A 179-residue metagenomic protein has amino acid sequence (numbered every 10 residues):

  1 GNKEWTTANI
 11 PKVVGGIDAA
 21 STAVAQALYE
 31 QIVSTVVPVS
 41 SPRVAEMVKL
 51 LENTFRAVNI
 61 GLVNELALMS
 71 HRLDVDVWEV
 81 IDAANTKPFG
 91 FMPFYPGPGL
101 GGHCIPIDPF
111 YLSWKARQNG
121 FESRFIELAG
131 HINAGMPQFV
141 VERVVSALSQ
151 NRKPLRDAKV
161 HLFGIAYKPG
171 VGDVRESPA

Functional and structural regions predicted by a protein language model:
G1-A179: Structural/interface elements that position substrates and couple domains in central-metabolism enzymes
